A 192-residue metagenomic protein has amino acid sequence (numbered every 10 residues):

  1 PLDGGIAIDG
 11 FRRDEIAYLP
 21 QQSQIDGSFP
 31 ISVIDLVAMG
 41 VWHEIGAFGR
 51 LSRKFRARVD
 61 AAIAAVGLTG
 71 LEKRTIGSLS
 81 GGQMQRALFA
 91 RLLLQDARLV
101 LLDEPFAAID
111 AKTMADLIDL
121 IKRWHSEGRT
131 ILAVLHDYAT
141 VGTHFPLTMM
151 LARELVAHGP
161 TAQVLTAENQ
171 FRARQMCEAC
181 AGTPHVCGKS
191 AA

Functional and structural regions predicted by a protein language model:
R53-L71: Conserved ABC ATPase "signature" region
T75-L79, Q83: Conserved ABC ATPase signature
F89: Hydrophobic anchor residue at the start of the ABC signature
V100-E104: Catalytic Walker B motif of ABC-type/P-loop ATPase nucleotide-binding domains
L135-H136: H-loop/switch region of ABC-family ATPase nucleotide-binding domains
P146-P160: H-loop (His-switch) and adjacent beta-strand-loop-beta switch element of ABC-type ATPase nucleotide-binding domains
A162-A192: ABC ATPase nucleotide-binding domains
